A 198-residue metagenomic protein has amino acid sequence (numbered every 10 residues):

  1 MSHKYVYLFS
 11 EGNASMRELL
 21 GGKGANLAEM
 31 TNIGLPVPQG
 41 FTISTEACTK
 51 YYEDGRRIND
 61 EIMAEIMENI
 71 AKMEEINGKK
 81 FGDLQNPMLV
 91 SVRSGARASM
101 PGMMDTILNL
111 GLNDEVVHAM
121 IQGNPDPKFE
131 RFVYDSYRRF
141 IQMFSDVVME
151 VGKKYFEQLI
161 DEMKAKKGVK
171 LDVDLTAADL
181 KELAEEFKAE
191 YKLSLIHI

Functional and structural regions predicted by a protein language model:
M1-L195: Nucleotide/phosphate-binding sheet-loop regions of phosphoryl- and nucleotidyl-transfer enzymes
